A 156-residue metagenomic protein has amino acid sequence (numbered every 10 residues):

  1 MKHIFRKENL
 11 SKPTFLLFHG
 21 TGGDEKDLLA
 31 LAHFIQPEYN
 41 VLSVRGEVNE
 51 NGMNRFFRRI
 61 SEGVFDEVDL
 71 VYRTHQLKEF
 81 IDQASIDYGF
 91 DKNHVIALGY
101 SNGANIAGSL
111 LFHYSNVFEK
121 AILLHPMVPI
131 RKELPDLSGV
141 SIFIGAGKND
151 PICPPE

Functional and structural regions predicted by a protein language model:
M1-N9, P13-F90: Serine-hydrolase catalytic machinery in alpha/beta-hydrolase-like enzymes
A30, S109-H113: Active-site signature of alpha/beta-hydrolase-fold catalytic machinery across serine- and Asp/Cys-nucleophile hydrolases
I96-G99, L124: Short beta-strand immediately N-terminal to the catalytic nucleophile in serine-hydrolase-like folds
L98-G103, A107: Gly/Ala-rich beta-loop-alpha elbow adjacent to hydrolase catalytic centers
N116-V128: A conserved short beta-strand
V128-G139: Conserved serine/cysteine hydrolase catalytic core
F143-A146, D150: Short beta-strand/loop motif that positions the catalytic acidic residue of the alpha/beta-hydrolase fold
P151-E156: Conserved alpha/beta-hydrolase "acid-adjacent" motif
